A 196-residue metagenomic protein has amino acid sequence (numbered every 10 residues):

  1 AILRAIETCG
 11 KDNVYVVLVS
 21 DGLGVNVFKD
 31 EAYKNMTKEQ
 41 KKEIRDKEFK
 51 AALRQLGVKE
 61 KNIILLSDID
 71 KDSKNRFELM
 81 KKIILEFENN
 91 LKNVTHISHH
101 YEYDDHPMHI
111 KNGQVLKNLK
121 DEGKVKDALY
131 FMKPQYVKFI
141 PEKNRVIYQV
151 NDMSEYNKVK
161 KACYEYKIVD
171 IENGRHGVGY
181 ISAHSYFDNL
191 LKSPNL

Functional and structural regions predicted by a protein language model:
A1-E122: Active-site beta-strand->loop->alpha-helix modules in alpha/beta enzyme cores, enriched in Gly/His/Asp(Glu)
E48-L56, E60, F77, E122-L196: The feature marks non-catalytic terminal segments
